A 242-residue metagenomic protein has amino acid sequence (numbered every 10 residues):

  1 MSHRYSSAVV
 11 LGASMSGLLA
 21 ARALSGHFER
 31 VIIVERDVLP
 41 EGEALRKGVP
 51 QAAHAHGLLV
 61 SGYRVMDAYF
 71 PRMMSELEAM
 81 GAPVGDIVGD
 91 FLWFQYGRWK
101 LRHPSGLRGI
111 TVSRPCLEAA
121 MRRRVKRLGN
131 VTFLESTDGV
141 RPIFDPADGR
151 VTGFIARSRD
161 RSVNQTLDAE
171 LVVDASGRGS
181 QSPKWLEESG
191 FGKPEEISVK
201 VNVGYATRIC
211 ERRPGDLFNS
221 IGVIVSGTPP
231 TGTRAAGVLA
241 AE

Functional and structural regions predicted by a protein language model:
H3-V38: N-terminal Rossmann-like FAD-binding beta1-loop-alpha1 element of flavoenzymes
R22, G26, R123, E188: Short, well-ordered alpha-helices that flank and scaffold nucleotide-derived cofactor binding pockets
A23, H27, G42-L92: N-terminal FAD cofactor-binding segment of flavoenzymes
V34, P71, W99, L107 (+3 more regions): Phosphate-handling catalytic cores of nucleic-acid transaction enzymes
R36-L39, E43-L45, P194-K200: Flexible phosphate/Mg2+-sensing switch loops adjacent to catalytic phosphate-binding sites
G57-L58, P104-R123, L134, A175 (+2 more regions): Short beta-strand to alpha-helix junction loop
Q95-R114, V151-G153: Helix-loop-beta segment of a Rossmann-like dinucleotide-binding subdomain
R127-E242: Predominantly flavin-linked oxidoreductase catalytic cores and closely associated redox partners
